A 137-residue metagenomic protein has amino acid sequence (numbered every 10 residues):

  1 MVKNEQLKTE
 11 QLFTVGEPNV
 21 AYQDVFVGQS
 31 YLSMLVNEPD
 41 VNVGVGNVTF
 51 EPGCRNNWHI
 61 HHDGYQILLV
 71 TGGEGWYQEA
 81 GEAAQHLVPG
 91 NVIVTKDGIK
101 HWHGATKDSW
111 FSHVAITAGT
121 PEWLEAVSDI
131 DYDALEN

Functional and structural regions predicted by a protein language model:
M1-V43, W123-N137: A short, N-terminal "cap"/entry segment at the start of jelly-roll beta-barrel domains of the cupin/DSBH fold
G46-H62: Conserved short histidine dyad/triad with adjacent acidic residue
D63-G75, A80-G81: Glycine- and acidic-residue-biased ligand/ion/polar-headgroup-sensing regions
I67, V94, D108-A126: A short hydrophobic beta-strand segment most commonly corresponding to one strand of the jelly-roll/cupin
G81-G98: Short acidic-glycine-tyrosine-enriched beta hairpin
G104-T106: Asparagine-centered strand-capping/turn motif at beta-strand->loop junctions
